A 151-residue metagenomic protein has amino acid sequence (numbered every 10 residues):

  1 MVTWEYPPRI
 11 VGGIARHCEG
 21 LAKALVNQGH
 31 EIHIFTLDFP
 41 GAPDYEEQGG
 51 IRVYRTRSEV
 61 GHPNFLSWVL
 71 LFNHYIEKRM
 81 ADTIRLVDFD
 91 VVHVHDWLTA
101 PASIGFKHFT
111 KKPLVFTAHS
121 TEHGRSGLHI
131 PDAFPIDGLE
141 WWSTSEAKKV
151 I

Functional and structural regions predicted by a protein language model:
M1-Y45, G49-R52: N-terminal subdomain of nucleotide-sugar transferases
W4, A118-T121: Histidine-centered beta-alpha loop that forms part of the nucleotide-sugar donor binding/catalytic region in diverse
I51-A81: A short, charged, and often flexible helix/loop element on the N-terminal side of the glycosyltransferase catalytic
T83-F89: Glycine-rich phosphate-binding loop signature in dinucleotide/nucleotide-binding domains
H93-V94, I151: Short beta-strand scaffold positions
V94-T99, A118: Short His-centered aromatic/hydrophobic patch
H108, A133-V150: Membrane-proximal helix-turn-helix segments that form the acceptor-binding/catalytic region of lipid-linked
